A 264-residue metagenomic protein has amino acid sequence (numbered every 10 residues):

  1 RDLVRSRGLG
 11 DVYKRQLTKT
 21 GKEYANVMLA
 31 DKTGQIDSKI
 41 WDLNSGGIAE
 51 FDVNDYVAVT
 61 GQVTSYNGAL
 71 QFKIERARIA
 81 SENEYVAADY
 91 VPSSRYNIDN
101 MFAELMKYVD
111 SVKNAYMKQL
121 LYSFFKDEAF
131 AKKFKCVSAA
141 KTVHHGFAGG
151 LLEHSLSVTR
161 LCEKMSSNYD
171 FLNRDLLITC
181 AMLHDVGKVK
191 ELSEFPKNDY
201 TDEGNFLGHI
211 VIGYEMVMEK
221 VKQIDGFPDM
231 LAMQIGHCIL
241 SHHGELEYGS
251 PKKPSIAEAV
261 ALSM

Functional and structural regions predicted by a protein language model:
D2-Y13: Short, small-residue-biased leader/transition segments that mark boundaries at the very start of proteins
G8, N54, V158: Divalent metal-coordination and catalytic microenvironments
K14-E23, G34-K39, L43-Y90: OB-fold single-stranded nucleic acid-binding module
N26-D31: Short, acidic/hydrophobic/Gly-rich beta-strand patch recurrent on exposed beta strands that often constitutes part
G46, Y96, N100, Y116 (+3 more regions): Charged, alpha-helix-enriched surfaces in structured cytosolic catalytic cores of large nucleotide-utilizing machines
Q71-C136, I212: Extended, charge-rich, solvent-exposed interface segments
L120-V137, K141-R160, V186: All-alpha helical catalytic cores of prenyl diphosphate-utilizing isoprenoid enzymes
T142-A148, E153-H154, E163-M264: Divalent metal-dependent catalytic cores for phosphoryl transfer on phosphate-bearing substrates
